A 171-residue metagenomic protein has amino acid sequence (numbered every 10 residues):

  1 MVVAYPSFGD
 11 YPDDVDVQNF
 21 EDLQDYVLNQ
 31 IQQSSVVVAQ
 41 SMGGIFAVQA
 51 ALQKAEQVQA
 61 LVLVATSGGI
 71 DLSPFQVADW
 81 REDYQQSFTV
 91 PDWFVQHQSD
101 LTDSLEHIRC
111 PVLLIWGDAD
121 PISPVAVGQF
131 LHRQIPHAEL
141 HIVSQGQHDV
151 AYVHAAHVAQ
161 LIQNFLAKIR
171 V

Functional and structural regions predicted by a protein language model:
M1-V38, Q160: Active-site loop/oxyanion-hole signature of alpha/beta-hydrolase fold enzymes
D16, F20, L52-Q53, Q57-V90: Flexible "cap/lid" loop of the alpha/beta hydrolase fold
A39-G43, A47: Gly/Ala-rich beta-loop-alpha elbow adjacent to hydrolase catalytic centers
T89-S104: Active-site nucleophile elbow and catalytic-triad environment of alpha/beta-hydrolase enzymes
I108, L114-W116, D120: Short beta-strand/loop motif that positions the catalytic acidic residue of the alpha/beta-hydrolase fold
P121-V127: Conserved alpha/beta-hydrolase "acid-adjacent" motif
H132-D149, N164: Catalytic histidine neighborhood in serine/cysteine hydrolases with alpha/beta-hydrolase-type architecture
G146-A159: Catalytic histidine-centered segment of alpha/beta-hydrolase-like enzymes
